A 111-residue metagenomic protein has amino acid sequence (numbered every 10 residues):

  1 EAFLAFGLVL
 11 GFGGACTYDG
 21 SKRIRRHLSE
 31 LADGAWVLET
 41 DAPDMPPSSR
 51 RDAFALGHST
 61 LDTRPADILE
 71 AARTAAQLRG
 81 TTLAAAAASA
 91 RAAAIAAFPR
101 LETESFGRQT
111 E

Functional and structural regions predicted by a protein language model:
E1, R23-R25, R50-R51, A96-F98: Short secondary-structure transition/capping segments
E1-V37, R108: Catalytic pocket-lining loop regions of alpha/beta-barrel enzymes, especially the amidohydrolase/enolase/GH5 lineages
C16, D41, S89: Residue-level "edge-of-site" marker
D19, D44, A93: Short alpha-helical
D19-K22, A55, S59-A66, T81: Residues at secondary-structure transition points
E30-G34, G57, R64-T74: Ligand-binding grooves and catalytic loops that recognize ribose/phosphate and carbohydrate rings, and esterified lipid
G34-A55, L61, A86: Short acidic/histidine-rich active-site segments
P65-E111: Mid-to-C-terminal alpha-helical segments outside catalytic/metal-binding sites
